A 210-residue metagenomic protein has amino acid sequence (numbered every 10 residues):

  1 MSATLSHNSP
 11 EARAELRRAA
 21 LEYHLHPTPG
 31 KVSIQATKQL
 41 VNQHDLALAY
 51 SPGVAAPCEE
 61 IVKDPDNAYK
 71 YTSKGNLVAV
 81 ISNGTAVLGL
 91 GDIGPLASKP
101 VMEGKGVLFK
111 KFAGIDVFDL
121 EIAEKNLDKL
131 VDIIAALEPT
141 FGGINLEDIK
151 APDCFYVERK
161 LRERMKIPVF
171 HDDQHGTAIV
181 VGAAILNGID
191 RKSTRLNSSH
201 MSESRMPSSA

Functional and structural regions predicted by a protein language model:
S2-I167: N-terminal ligand-binding/catalytic initiation module
H24-H26, H171, H200: Histidine-centered active-site/metal-ligand motif
I167-P168, R195: Short, proline-centered helix/strand-breaking motifs
F170-I179: Active-site nucleophile and cofactor-binding loops and adjacent substrate-binding regions of central metabolic enzymes
A178-R195: Short internal alpha-helix immediately C-terminal to a glycine-rich phosphate-binding loop in Rossmann-like
T194-S198, A210: Conserved small/polar residues in nucleotide/adenosyl-binding loops
